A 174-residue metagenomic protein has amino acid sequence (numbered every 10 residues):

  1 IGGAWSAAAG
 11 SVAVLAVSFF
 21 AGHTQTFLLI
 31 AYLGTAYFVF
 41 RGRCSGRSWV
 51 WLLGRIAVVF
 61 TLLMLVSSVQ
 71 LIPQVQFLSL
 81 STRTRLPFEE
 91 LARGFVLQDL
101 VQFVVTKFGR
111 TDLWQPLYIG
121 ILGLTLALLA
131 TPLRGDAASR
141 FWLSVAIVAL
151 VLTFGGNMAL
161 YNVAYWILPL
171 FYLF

Functional and structural regions predicted by a protein language model:
I1-G2, V14-S18, L33-C44, L128-L129: Hydrophobic transmembrane alpha-helices
G2-A16, R47-V58: Short hydrophobic alpha-helices at membrane interfaces in multi-pass membrane enzymes
S6-S11, T24-Y32, S144, Y161: Hydrophobic alpha-helical membrane segments of integral membrane proteins
A8-H23, V59-V66, V148, L152: Membrane-interface alpha helices of multi-pass inner-membrane proteins
F19-L28, R110-T111: Membrane-interface helix caps and helix-loop-helix hairpins in membrane proteins
L29-L62, R134: Perimembrane helix-loop-helix junctions
L52-P132, N162-F174: Periplasmic/ER-lumenal interhelical loops and adjacent helix-loop junctions in multi-pass membrane proteins
I119-R140, S144-V151: Hydrophobic, aromatic-rich transmembrane alpha-helices and their immediate juxtamembrane boundary segments
